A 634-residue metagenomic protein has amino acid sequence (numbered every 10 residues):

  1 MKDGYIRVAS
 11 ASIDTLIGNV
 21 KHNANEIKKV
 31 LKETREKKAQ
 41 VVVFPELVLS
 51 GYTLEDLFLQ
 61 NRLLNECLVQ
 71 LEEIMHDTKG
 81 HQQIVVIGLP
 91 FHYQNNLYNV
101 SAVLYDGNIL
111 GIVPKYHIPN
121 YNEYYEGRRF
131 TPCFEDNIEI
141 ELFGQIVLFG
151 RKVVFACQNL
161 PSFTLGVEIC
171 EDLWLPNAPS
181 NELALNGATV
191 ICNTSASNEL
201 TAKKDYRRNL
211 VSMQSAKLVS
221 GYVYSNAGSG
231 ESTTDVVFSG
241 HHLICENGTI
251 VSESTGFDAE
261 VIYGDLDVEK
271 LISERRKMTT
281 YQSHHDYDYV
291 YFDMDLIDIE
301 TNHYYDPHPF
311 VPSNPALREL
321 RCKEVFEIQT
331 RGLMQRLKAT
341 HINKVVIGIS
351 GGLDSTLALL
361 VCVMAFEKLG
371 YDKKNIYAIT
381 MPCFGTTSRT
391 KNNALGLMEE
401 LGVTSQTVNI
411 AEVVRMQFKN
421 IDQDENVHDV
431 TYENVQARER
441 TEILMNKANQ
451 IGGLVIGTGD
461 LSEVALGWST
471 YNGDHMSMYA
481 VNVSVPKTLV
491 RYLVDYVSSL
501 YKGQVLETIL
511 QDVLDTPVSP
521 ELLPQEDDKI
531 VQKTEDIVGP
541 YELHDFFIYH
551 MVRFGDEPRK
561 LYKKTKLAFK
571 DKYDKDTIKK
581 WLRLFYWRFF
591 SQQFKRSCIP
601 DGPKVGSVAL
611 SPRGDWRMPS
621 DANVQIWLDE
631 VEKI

Functional and structural regions predicted by a protein language model:
M1-G348, M364-K373, E400, S405: Enzyme catalytic cores with a strong preference for nitrogen-chemistry domains
G18, N23, P161-F163, S220 (+5 more regions): ATP/NTP-dependent adenylation/nucleotidyl-transfer catalytic domains that generate, transfer, or process NMP-activated
